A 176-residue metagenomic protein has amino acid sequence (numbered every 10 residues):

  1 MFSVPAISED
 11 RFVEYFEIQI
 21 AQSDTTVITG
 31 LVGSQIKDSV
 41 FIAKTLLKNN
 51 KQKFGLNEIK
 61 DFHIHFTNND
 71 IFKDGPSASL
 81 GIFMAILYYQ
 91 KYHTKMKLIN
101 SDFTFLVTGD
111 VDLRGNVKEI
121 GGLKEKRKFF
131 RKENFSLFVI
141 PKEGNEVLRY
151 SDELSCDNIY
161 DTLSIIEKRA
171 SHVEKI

Functional and structural regions predicted by a protein language model:
M1-I176: Peripheral, non-AAA+ core regions of ATP-driven protein-machinery
